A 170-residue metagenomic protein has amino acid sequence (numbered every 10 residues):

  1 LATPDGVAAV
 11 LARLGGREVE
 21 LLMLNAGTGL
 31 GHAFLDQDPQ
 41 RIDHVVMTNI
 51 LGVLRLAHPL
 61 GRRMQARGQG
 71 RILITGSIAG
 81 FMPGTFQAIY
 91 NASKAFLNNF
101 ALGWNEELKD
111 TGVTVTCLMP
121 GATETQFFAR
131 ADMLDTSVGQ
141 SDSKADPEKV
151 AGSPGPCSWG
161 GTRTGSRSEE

Functional and structural regions predicted by a protein language model:
L1-A2: Rossmann-fold cofactor-recognition segment
N25-L30: Conserved NAD(P)H cofactor-binding loop of Rossmann-fold oxidoreductase domains
A33-F34, D38-D43: Substrate-binding pocket helix/loop in short-chain dehydrogenase/reductase
L35, G84-A88: Active-site loop immediately N-terminal to the catalytic Tyr-X3-Lys motif of short-chain dehydrogenase/reductase
A57, S93: Active-site helix of classical SDR
S77: Residue(s) in the substrate-gating loop at a strand-loop-helix junction that position the organic substrate next
N105-S168: SDR active-site lid
